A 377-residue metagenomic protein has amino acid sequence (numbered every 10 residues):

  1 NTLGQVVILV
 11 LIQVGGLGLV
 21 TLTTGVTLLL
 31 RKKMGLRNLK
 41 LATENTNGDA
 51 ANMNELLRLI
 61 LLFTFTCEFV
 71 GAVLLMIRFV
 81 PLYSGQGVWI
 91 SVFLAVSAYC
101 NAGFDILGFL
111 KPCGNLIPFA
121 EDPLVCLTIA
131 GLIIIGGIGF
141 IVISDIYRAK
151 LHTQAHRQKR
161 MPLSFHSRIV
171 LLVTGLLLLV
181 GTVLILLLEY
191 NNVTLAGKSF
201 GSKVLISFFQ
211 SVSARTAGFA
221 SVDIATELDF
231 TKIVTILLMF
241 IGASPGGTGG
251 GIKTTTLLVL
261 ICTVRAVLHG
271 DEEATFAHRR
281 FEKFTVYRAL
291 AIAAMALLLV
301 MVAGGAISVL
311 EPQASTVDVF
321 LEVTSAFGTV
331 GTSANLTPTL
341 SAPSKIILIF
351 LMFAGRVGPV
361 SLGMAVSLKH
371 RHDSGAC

Functional and structural regions predicted by a protein language model:
N1-C377: Membrane-proximal intracellular helices of multi-pass ion channels
